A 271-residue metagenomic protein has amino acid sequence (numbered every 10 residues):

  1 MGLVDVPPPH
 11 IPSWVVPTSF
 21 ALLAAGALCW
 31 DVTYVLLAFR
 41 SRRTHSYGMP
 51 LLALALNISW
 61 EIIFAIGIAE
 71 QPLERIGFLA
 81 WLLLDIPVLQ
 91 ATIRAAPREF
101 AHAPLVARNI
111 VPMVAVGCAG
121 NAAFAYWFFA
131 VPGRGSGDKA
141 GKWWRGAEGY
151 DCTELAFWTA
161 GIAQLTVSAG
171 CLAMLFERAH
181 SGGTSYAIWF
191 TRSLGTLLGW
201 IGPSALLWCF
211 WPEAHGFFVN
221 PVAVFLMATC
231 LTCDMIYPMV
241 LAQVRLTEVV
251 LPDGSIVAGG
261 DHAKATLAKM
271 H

Functional and structural regions predicted by a protein language model:
M1-H271: Alpha-helical membrane-protein topology signature
